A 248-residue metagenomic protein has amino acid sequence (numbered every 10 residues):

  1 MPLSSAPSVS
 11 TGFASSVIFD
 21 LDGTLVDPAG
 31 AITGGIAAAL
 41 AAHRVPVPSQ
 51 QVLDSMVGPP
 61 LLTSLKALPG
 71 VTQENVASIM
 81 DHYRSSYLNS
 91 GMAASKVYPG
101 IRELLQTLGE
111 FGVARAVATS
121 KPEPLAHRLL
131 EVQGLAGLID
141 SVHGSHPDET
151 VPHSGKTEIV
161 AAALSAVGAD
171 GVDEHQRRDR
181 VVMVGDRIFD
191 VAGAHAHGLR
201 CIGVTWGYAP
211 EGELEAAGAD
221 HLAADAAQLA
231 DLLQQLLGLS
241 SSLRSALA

Functional and structural regions predicted by a protein language model:
P2-S55, P69: Active-site neighborhood of HAD-like aspartate-dependent phosphohydrolases
P7, G12-F13, N89-V117, E123-H127 (+1 more regions): Short, acidic loop-to-helix structural element flanking the phosphoryl-transfer center in phosphate-processing enzymes
A39, P60-E74, L129, I159 (+1 more regions): Helix-loop "lid/cap" segments that line or gate small-molecule binding pockets
K66-E103, F111, D173: Metal-dependent phosphoesterase signature
E123-V182, I188-A196, E211: Substrate-recognition "cap/lid" segment bordering the active-site pocket of phosphatases
G134-G144, E213-A230: Structural recognition of alpha->loop->beta junctions
M183-A223: Acidic, Mg2+-coordinating phosphoryl-transfer loop and its flanking beta/alpha structural elements, shared across
